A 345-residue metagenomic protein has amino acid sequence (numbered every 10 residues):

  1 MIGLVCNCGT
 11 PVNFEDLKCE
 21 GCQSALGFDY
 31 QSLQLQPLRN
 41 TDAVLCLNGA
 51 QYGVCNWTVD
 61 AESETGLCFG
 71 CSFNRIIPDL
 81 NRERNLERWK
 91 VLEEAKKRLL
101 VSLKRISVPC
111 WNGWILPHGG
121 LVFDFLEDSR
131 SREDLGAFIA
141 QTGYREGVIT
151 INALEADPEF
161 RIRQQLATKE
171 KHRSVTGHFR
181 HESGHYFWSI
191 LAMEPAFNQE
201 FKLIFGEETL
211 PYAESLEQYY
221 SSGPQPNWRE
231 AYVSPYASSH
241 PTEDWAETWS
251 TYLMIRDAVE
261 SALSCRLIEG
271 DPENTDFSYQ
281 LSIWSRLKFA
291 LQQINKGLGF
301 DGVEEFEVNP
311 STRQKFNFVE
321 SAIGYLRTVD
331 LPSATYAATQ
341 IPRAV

Functional and structural regions predicted by a protein language model:
M1-L4, E15, D42, A61-E64 (+1 more regions): Short metal-coordination and nucleic-acid-contact micro-motifs, chiefly zinc-binding Cys/His arrays
V5-T10, G21-C22, L45-N48, L67-F73: Short, cysteine/histidine-rich loop/knuckle motifs that typically chelate Zn2+
T10-N13, L26, A50-G53, V59 (+1 more regions): Cys/His-rich microdomains that often coordinate metals
E20, A237-V345: Pan-zinc metallopeptidase signature
Q23-L33, C71-L80: Short Cys/His-rich micro-motifs in 6-15 aa windows
L86-P158: Auxiliary, metal-adjacent structural segments of Zn-dependent hydrolase domains
P158-F179: Short pre-active-site segment immediately N-terminal to the catalytic Zn-binding motif
Y186-V259: Post-HExxH zinc-binding segment in Zn-dependent metallohydrolases
